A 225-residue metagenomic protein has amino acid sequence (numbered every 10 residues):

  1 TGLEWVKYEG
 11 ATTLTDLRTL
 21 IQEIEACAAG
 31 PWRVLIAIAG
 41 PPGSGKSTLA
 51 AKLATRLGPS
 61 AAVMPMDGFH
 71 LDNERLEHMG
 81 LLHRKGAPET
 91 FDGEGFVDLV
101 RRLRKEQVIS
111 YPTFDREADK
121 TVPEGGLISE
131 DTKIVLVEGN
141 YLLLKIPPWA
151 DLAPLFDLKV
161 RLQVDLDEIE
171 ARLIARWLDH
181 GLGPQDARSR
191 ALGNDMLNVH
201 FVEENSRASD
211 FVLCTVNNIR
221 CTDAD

Functional and structural regions predicted by a protein language model:
T1-A37: Extreme N-terminal, non-catalytic leader segments that precede Walker-type/kinase nucleotide-binding cores
G40: The Walker A (P-loop) glycine that initiates the GxxxxGKT/S ATP-binding motif of P-loop NTPases
G43: Walker A (P-loop) phosphate-binding loop of P-loop NTPases
K46: Conserved lysine of the Walker
L49: Hydrophobic positions on the alpha1 helix immediately C-terminal to the Walker A/P-loop
P65, L71-A118: Conserved nucleotide-sensing/catalytic segment adjacent to the nucleotide-binding pocket in NTP-handling enzymes
A118-R176: ATP-dependent NMP and nucleoside kinases share a basic, alpha-helical "lid"
E124, A150, A175-D225: Small-molecule kinase domains that catalyze NTP-dependent phosphoryl transfer to phosphate-bearing small molecules
